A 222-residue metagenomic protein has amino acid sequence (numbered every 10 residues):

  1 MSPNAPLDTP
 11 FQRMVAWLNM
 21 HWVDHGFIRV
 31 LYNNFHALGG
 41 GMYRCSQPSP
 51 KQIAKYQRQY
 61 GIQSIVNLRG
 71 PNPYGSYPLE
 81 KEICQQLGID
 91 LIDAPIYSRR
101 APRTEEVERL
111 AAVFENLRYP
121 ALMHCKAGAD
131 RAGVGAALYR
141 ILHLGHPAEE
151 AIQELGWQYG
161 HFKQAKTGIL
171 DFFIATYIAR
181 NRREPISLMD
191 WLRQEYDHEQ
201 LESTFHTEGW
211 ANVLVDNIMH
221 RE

Functional and structural regions predicted by a protein language model:
M1-A121, V134-E222: Cys-dependent protein tyrosine phosphatase-like superfamily
C125: Short cysteine clusters
G128: Substrate/cofactor-recognition hotspot
R131: Conserved SAM/SAH-binding loop-helix junction of Class I S-adenosyl-L-methionine-dependent methyltransferases
